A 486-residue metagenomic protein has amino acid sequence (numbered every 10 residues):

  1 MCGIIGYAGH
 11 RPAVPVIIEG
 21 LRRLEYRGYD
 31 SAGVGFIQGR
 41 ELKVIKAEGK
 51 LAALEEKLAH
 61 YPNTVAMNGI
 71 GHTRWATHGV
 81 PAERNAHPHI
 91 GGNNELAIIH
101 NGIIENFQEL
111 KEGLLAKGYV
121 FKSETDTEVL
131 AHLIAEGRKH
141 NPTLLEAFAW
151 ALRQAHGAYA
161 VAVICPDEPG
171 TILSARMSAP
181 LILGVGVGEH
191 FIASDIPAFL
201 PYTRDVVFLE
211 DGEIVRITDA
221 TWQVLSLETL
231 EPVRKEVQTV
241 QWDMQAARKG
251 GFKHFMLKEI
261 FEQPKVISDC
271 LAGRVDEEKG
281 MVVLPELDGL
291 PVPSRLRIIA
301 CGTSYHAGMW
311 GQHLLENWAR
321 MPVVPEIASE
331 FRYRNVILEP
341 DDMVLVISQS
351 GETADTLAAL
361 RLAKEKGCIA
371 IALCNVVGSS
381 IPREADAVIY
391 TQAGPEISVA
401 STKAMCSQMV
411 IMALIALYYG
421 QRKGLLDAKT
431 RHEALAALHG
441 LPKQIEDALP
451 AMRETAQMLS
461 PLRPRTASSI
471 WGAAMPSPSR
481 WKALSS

Functional and structural regions predicted by a protein language model:
M1-H254, E262-R295, H306, Y333 (+3 more regions): Conserved short alpha-helical segments that host acidic/polar catalytic motifs at enzyme active sites
Y7-H10, H100, V120, G137-N141 (+12 more regions): Hydrophobic alpha-helical scaffolding
G33-F36, E168, P180, F191-A193 (+4 more regions): Anionic-ligand anchoring segments at beta-strand to alpha-helix junctions in alpha/beta enzyme folds, i.e., glycine
P81, F107, A158, S304-W310 (+4 more regions): Short glycine/serine/threonine-rich phosphate/pyrophosphate-binding segments that cradle anionic phosphate groups
F121, V323-P325, V388: Generic structural signal for residues in well-ordered beta-strands
W150, E189, P197-W222, D342-K423: Phosphate/diphosphate-binding loops
R153, Q263-I267, L271-R297, A387-S486: Active-site phosphate/pyrophosphate-binding segments
